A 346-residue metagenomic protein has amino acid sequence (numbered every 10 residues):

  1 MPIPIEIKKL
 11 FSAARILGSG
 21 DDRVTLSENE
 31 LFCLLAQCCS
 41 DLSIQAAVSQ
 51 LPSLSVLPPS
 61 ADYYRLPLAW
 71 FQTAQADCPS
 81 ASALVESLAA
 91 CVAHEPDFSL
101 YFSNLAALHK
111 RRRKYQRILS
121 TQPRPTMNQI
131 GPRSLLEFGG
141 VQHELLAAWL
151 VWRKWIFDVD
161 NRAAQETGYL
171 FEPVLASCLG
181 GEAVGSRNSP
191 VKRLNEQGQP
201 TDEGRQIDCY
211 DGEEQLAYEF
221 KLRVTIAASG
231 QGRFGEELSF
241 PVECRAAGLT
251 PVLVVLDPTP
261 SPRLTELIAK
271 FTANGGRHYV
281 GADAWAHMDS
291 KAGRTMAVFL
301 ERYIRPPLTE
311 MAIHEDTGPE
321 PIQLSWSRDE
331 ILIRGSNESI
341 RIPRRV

Functional and structural regions predicted by a protein language model:
M1-C178, S327-V346: Interdomain/boundary linker segments immediately adjacent to catalytic/signaling cores
Q165, Y169, D208, R223-G230: Short, surface-exposed loop/turn motifs that are enriched in glycine and acidic residues and include a nearby proline
E166, L170, V174, G204 (+2 more regions): Short, well-structured alpha-helical interface segments that form or flank functional binding sites
A176-D202, D208: A short acidic/basic microdomain associated with nuclease active sites
P200-T201, E219, Q231: Flexible internal linker/loop segments at domain or repeat junctions
R205-Y218: Active-site beta-strand-loop-beta-strand hairpin of nuclease catalytic cores that positions key catalytic residues
L222-A273: Catalytic cores of nucleic-acid endonucleases
L256-V346: Domain-level recognition of nuclease-like catalytic cores that cleave nucleotide substrates
